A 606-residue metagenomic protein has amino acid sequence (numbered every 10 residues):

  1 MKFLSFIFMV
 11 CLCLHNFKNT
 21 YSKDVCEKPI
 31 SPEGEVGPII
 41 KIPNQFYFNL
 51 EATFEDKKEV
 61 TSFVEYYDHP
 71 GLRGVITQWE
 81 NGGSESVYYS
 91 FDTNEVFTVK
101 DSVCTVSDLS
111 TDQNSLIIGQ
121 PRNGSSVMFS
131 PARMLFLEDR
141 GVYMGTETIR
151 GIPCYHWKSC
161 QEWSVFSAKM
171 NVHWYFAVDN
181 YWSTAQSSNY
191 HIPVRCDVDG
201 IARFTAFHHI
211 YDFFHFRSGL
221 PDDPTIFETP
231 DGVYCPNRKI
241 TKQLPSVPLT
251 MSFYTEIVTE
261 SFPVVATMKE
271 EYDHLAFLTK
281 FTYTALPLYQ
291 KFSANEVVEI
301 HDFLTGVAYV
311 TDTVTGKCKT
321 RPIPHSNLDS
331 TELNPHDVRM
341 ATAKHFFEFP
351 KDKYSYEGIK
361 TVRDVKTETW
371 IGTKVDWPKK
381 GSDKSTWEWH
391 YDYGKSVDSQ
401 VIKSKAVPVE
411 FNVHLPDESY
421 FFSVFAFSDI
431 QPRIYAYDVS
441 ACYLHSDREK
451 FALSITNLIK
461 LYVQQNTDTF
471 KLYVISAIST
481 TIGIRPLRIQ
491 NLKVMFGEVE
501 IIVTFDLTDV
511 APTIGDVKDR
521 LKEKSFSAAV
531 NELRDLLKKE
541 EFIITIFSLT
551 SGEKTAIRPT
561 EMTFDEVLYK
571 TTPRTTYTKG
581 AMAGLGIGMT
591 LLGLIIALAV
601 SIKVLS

Functional and structural regions predicted by a protein language model:
K2-R73, V103-N123, A132-R140, T146-E147 (+5 more regions): N-terminal leader/targeting segments and the immediate start of mature chains
Y21-G37, L137-R140, T148-R150, W163-P263 (+9 more regions): Non-transmembrane domains of secretory- and envelope-associated proteins
F48-F54, G74-E80, C154-W163, R195-G200 (+4 more regions): Short beta-strand segments that buttress and anchor functional surface loops
S62-F129, D199-F207, K269-T342, P378 (+1 more regions): An acidic-aromatic
G83, E162-N171, R203, L288-F292 (+2 more regions): Short, cysteine-centered beta-strand-loop-beta hairpins and adjacent loop/turn segments enriched in charged/polar
V127-T148, V338-T361: Short acidic, Pro/Gly- and aromatic-enriched capping/linker segments at domain boundaries
A341-W377, D383-W387, T572-S606: Terminal low-complexity, intrinsically disordered regions
K460-G588, L594-A597: Extracellular juxtamembrane "stalk/stem" segments on the ectodomain side of transmembrane proteins
